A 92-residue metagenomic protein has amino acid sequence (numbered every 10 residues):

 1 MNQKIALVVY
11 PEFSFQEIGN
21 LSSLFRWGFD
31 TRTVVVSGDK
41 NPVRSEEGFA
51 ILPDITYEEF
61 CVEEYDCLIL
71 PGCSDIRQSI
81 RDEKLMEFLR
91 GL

Functional and structural regions predicted by a protein language model:
M1-L92: Extended, subdomain-level signal for the structured scaffold at the beginning of enzyme domains
